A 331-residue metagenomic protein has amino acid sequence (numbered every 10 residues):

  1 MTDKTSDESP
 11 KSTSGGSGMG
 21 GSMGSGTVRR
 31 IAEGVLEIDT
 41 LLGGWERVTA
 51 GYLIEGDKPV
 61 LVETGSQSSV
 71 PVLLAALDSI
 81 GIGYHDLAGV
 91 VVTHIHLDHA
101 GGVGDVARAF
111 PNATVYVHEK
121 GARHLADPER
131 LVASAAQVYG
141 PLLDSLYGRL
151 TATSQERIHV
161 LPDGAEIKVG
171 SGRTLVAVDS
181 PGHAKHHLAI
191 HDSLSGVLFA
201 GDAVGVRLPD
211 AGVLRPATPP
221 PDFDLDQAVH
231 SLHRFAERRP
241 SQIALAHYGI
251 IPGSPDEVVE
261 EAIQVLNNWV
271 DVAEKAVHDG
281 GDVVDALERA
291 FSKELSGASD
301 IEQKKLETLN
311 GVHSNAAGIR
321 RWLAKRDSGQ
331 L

Functional and structural regions predicted by a protein language model:
D3, G20-M23, R30, R123-V178 (+1 more regions): Metallo-beta-lactamase
D3, V272-L331: C-terminal regulatory/interaction regions
G24-I80, Y84-D86, I190-A200: Conserved beta-strand hairpin/beta-sheet module of binuclear metal-dependent hydrolase folds, prominently
S66-S68, T174-P181, K185-G253: Metallo-beta-lactamase
D86-D98: Metallo-beta-lactamase
A100-F110: Metal-dependent catalytic neighborhoods of phosphoester/phosphodiester hydrolases
F110-A113, P240: A short helix->loop->beta-strand "cap" motif at the edges of active sites that frequently abuts
D226, S231-A286: Active-site/pore-lining binding-face segments in mid-to-C-terminal subdomains
